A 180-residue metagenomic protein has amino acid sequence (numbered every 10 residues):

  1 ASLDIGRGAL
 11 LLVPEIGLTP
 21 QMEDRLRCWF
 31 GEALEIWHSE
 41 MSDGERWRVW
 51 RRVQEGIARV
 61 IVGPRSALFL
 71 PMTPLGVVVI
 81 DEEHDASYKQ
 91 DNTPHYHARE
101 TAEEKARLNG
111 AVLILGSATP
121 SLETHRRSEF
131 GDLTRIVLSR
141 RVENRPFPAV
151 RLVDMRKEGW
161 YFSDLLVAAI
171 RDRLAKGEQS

Functional and structural regions predicted by a protein language model:
A1-E15, P64-R65, V77, K105 (+1 more regions): P-loop NTPase nucleotide-binding module
L3-C28, E45: Conserved Walker A/P-loop ATP-binding site and its immediately adjacent core in helicase/helicase-like ATPase domains
G6-R7, G56, G110, G177: Glycine-centered short loops/turns at secondary-structure junctions
L18, M41-R46, P120-S121: Short acidic loop-to-helix transition motifs that present clustered carboxylates
D24-I61, M72-L75: Conserved motor-coupling elements within RecA-like helicase/translocase cores
L34-D43, D85-Y96, R156-W160: Flexible beta-alpha connector loops of hexameric P-loop NTPases
Q54-V60, R65-L115: SF2 helicase catalytic motif II
E100, E104-S180: Conserved interdomain linker/interface between the two RecA-like ATPase lobes of SF2 helicase motors
